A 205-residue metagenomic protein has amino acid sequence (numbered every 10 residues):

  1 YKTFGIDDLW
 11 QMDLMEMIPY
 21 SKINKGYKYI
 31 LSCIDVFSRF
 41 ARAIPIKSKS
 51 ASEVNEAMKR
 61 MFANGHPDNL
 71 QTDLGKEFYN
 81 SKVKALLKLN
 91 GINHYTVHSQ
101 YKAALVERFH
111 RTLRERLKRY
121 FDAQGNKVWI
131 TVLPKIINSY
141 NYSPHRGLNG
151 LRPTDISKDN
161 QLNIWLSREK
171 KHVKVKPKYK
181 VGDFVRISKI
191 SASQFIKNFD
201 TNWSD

Functional and structural regions predicted by a protein language model:
Y1-Q11, D159-L166, K189: Amphipathic alpha-helical
K2-E53: An active-site-proximal beta-strand-loop segment
W10, Y29-I34, A43-I44, K135-S139 (+2 more regions): Conserved, well-structured core segments
I18, L162-D205: Short basic/aromatic-enriched segments
S38-F40, F62-N69, N93: Short, surface-exposed connector motifs at secondary-structure boundaries
A43-G65, K76: Active-site beta-loop-alpha junctions of metal-dependent nucleic acid enzymes, especially the RNase H-like/DDE
L70-K88, H94-L117, W129-P134: RNase H-like two-metal-ion nuclease catalytic core shared by retroviral integrases and related mobile-element nucleases
S99, R119-K171, V175-K176, V181: Charged, gly/pro-enriched flexible loop segments at helix/strand junctions
